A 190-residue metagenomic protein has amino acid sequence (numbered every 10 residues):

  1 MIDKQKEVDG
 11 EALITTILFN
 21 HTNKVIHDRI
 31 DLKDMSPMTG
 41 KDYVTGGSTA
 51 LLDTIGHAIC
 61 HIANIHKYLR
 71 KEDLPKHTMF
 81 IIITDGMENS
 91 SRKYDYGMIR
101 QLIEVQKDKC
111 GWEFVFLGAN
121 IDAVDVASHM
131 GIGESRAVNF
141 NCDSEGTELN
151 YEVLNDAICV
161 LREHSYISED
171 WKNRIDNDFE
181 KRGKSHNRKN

Functional and structural regions predicted by a protein language model:
M1-N190: Acidic, low-complexity intrinsically disordered regions
